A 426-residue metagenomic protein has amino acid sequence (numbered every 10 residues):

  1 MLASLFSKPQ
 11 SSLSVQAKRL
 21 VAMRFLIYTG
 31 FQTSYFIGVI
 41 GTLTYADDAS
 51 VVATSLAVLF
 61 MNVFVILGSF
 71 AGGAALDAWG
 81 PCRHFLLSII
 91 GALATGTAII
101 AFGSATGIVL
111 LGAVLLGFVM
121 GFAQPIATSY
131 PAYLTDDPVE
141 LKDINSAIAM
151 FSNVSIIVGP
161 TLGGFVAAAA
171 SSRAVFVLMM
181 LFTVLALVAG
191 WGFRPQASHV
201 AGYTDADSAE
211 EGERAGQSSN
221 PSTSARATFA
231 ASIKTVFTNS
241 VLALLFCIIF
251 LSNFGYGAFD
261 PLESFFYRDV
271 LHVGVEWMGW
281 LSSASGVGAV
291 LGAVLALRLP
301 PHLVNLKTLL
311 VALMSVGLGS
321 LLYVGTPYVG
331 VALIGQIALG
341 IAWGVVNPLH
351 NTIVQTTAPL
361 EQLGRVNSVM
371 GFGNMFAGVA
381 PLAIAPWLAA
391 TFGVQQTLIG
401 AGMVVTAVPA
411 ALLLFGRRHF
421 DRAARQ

Functional and structural regions predicted by a protein language model:
M1-A17, Q196-F246: Juxtamembrane intracellular "pre-TM" segments in multi-pass secondary transporters
L2-V63, N239-S283: Helix-loop boundary and gating motifs at the non-cytosolic
R19-F36, M61-A74, G80-I89, I108 (+5 more regions): Substrate-agnostic recognition of the 12-TM MFS/MFS-like secondary transporter fold
G38-A46, V158-M179, D269-V270, A380-L398: Transmembrane alpha-helix termini and helix-breaking/packing motifs in multi-pass membrane transporters
A78-I90, P300-L313: Cytoplasmic membrane-interface "Motif A"-like loop-to-helix N-cap segments of 12-TM Major Facilitator Superfamily
I90-S104, M314-P327: C-terminal ends and interior cores of transmembrane alpha-helices in multi-pass membrane transporters/permeases
A101-A113, V324-G335: Helix-loop junctions at membrane interfaces in 12-TM secondary transporters
F182-S208, L414-Q426: Helix-loop junctions on the cytosolic side of multi-pass membrane transporters, especially the intracellular loop
